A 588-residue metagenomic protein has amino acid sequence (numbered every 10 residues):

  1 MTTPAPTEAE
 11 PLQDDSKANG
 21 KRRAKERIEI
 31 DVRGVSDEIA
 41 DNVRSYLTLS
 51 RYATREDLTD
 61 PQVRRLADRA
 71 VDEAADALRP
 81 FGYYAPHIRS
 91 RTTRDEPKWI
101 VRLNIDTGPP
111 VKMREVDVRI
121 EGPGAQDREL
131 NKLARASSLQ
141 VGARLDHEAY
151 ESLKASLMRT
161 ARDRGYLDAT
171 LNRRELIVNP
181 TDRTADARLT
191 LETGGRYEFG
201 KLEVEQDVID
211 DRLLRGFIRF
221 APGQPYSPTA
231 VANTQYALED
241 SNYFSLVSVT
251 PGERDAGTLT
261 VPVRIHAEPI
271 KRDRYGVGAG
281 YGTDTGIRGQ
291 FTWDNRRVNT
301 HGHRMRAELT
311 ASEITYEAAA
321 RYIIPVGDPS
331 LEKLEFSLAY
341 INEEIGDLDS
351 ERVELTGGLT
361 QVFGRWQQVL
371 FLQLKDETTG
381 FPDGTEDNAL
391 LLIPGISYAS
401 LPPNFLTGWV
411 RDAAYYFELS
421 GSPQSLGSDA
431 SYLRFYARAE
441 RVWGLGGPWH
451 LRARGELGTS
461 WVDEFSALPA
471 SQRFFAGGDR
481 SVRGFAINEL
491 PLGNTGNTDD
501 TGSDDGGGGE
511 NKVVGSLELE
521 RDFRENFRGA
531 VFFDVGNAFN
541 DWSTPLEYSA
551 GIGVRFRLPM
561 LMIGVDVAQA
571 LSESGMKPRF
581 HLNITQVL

Functional and structural regions predicted by a protein language model:
M1-E38, S45, R51-T283, T292 (+4 more regions): Periplasmic polypeptide-binding modules associated with outer-membrane biogenesis and secretion
R64-R65, D146-E148, R164, L176 (+8 more regions): Outer-membrane beta-barrel domain signature
I120-G122, P222, N342-E344, P423-S425 (+2 more regions): A generic structural motif
P123, D127-K132, S227-Y416, W443 (+4 more regions): Gram-negative/organellar outer-membrane beta-barrel architecture
H147, V204, A221-P225, A237 (+6 more regions): Hydrophobic alpha-helical scaffolding
F199-G200, R212-L214, P228, V247 (+11 more regions): Extended hydrophobic-aromatic, low-complexity segments
D240, D273-R274, G380, D387 (+5 more regions): C-terminal outer-membrane beta-barrel translocator/porin domains of Gram-negative envelope proteins and their
G536-I563, E573-S574: C-terminal structured "cap/appendage" subdomains that terminate the fold
